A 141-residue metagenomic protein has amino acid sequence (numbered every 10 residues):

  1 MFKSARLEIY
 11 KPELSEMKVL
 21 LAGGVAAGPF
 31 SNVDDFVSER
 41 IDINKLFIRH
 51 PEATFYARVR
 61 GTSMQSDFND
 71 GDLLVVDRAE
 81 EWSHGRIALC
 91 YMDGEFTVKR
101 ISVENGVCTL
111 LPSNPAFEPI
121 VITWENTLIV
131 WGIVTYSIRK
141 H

Functional and structural regions predicted by a protein language model:
M1-M64, E95-F96, Y136-H141: Short, positionally conserved secondary-structure boundary motifs
E52-T54, S83-A88: Short, hydrophobic/aromatic-rich segments at coil-to-beta transitions
T62-Q65, R86-V98, S102-C108: Short, compositionally biased
F68-N69, W82: Short, well-ordered loop/turn sites that connect or cap secondary structure elements
G71-D72, R86: Structural motif
V75-V76, L89: Hydrophobic beta-strand signal
V76-S83: Short acidic low-complexity segments
V103-H141: Glycine- and charge-enriched low-complexity intrinsically disordered segments
